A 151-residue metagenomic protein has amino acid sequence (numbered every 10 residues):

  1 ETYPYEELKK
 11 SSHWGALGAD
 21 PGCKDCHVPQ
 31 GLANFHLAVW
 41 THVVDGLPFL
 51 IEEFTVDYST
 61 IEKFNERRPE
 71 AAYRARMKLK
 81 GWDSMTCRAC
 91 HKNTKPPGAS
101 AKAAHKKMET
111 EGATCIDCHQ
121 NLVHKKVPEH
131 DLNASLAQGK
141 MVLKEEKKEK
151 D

Functional and structural regions predicted by a protein language model:
E1-D151: Short sequence/structural segments immediately N-terminal
